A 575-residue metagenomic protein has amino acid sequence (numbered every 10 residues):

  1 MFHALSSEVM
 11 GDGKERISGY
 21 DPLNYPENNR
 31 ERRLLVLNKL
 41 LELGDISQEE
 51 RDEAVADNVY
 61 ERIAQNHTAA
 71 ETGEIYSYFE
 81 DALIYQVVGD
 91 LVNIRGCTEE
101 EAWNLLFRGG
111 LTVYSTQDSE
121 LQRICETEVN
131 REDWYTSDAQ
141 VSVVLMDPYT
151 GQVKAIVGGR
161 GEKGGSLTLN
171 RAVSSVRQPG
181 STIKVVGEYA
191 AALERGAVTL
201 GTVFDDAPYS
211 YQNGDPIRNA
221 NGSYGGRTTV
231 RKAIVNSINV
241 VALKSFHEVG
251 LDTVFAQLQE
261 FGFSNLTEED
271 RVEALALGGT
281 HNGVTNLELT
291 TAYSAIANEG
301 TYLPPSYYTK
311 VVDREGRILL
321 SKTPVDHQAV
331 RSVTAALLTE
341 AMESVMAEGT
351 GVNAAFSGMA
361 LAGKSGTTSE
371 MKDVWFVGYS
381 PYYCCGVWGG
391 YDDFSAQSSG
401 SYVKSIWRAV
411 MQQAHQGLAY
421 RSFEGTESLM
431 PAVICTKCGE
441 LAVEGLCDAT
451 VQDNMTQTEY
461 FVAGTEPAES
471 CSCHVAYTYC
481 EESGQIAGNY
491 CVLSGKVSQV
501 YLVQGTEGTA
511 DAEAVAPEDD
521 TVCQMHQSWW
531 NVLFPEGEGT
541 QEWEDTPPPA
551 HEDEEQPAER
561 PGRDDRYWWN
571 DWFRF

Functional and structural regions predicted by a protein language model:
M1-T116, Q259-E260, S264-N265, A274-G278: Non-catalytic, structured segments within soluble enzyme domains
A4, H67-E71, A197-V254, R314-S344: Conserved catalytic neighborhood of penicillin-recognizing serine enzymes
V9-E27, V36-L37, L41, Q65-E71 (+8 more regions): Second-shell loop/turn segments in exported
L35, L40, C125, G151 (+6 more regions): Active-site SXXK
S47-D52, L169, I183, L193-Q212 (+3 more regions): Short, well-structured active-site flanking segments
N104, S119-D147, R231-I234, H247-E248: Beta-lactamase-like hydrolase cores
S115-W134, L145, I156, K163-S175 (+1 more regions): A penicillin-recognizing enzyme superfamily signal
D215-N219, G250-T291: Mid-domain, small-residue-enriched loop/turn segments at the edges of structured enzyme/sensor domains
